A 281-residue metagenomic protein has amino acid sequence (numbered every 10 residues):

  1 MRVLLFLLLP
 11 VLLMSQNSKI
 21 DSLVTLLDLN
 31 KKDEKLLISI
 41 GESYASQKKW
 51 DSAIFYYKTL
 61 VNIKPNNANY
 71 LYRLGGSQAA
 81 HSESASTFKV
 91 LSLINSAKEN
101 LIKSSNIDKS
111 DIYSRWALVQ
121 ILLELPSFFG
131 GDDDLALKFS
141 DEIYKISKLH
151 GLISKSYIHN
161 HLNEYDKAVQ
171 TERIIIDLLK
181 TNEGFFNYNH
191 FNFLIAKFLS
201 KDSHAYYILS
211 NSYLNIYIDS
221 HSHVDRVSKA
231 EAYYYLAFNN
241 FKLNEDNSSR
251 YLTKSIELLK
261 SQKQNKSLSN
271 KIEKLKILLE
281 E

Functional and structural regions predicted by a protein language model:
K19, A53, V90, A97 (+4 more regions): Single-residue signature of alpha-solenoid repeat helices
L26, T59-L60, K103-S104, E142-I143 (+3 more regions): Canonical positions in the second alpha-helix
K31, P65, K109, I146-K148 (+2 more regions): Short coil turns that delineate tetratricopeptide repeat
L36, Y70, S114, G151-I153 (+5 more regions): TPR alpha-solenoid repeat register
S39, R73, A80, A117 (+4 more regions): "A position-specific structural signal for the A-helix of alpha-solenoid helical repeats
K48, G75, A80-T87, I121-G130 (+9 more regions): Short coil/turn linking the two alpha-helices of tandem helical-hairpin repeats
K48-S52, N66, Y70-S110, W116-E142 (+3 more regions): Short coil/linker segments at helix-helix boundaries
